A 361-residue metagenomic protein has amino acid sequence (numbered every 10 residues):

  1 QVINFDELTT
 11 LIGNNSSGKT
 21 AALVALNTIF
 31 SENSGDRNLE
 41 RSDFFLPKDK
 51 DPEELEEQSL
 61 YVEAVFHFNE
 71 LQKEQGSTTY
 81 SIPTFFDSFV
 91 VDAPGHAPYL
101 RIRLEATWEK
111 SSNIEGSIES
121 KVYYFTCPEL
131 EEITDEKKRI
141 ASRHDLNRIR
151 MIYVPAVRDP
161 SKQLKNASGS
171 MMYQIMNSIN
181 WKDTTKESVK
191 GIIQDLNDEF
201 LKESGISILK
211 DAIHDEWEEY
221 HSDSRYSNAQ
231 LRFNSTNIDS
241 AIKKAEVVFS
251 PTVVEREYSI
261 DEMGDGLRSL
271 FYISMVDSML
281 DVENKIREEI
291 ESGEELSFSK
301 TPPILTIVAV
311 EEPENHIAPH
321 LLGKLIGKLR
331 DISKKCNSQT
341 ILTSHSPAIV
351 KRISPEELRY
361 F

Functional and structural regions predicted by a protein language model:
Q1-N15, L23-E70: Extreme N-terminal "head/tail" segments of very large remodeling/mechanoenzyme assemblies
Q1-S31, I242, S250-F361: Switch/communication elements of ASCE P-loop NTPase nucleotide-binding domains
V2, Y61-V65, R101-E105, E246-V248: Beta-strand secondary-structure signal
D6, V65-N69, T107, V157 (+1 more regions): Solvent-exposed residues in well-ordered beta-strands and their adjoining turns, especially edge/terminal strands
S17, N27-G35, N69-L71, E109 (+9 more regions): Non-catalytic alpha-helical coupling and interface elements of nucleotide-dependent molecular machines and regulators
S34-E57, E70-Q194, S207, E257: Glycine-rich phosphate-binding loops of NTPases
Q58-V62, P98-I102, N147-M151, I304-L305 (+2 more regions): Short glycine-/polar-rich loops that comprise or flank the Walker A/P-loop and associated switch/sensor motifs
P160-G169, Y173-V308: Extended helical coiled-coil dimerization/tether regions that scaffold and oligomerize large DNA-maintenance assemblies
